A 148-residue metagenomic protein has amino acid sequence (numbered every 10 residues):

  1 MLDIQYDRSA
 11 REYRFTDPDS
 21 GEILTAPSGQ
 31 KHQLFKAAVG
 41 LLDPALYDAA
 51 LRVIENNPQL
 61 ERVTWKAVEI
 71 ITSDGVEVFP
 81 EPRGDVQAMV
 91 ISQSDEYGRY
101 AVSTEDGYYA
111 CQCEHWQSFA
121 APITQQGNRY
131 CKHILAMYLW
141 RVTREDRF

Functional and structural regions predicted by a protein language model:
M1-F148: Long, low-complexity, compositionally biased intrinsically disordered regions
